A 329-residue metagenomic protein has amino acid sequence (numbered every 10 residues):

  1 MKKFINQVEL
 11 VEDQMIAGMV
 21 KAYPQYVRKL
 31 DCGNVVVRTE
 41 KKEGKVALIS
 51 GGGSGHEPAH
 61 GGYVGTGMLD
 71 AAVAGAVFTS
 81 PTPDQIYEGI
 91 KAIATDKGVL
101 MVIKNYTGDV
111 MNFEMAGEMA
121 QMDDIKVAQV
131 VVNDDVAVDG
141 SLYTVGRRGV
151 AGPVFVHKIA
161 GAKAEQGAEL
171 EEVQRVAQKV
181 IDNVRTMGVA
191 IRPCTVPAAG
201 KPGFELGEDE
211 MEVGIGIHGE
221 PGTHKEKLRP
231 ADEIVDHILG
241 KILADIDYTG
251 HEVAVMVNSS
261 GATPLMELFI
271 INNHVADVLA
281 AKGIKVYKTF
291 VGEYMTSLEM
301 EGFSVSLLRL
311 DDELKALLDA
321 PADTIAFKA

Functional and structural regions predicted by a protein language model:
M1-L48, D312-A329: N-terminal amphipathic/basic leader segments beginning at the initiator methionine
V46-G53, L69-A72, G98-T107, E114-G117 (+3 more regions): Short glycine-rich or small-residue beta-strand-to-loop segments that form or flank ligand, phosphate, metal/Fe-S
H56, G65, L69-D96, L243: Glycine-rich oxoanion-binding loops at beta->alpha junctions
A72-V77, Q121-Y143, K282-V286: Short, acidic/small-residue loops that bind anionic groups at enzyme active sites
V110-D124, Y143, E267-N273: Short Gly/Thr/Asp-enriched flexible loops that form oxyanion-binding sites at enzyme active sites
V132-E172, V176-N183: Short alpha-helices
A168-I270: Mixed-charge interfacial surface used for oligomerization/domain docking and macromolecular partner engagement
K241-A329: C-terminal non-catalytic interaction/assembly regions of soluble proteins
